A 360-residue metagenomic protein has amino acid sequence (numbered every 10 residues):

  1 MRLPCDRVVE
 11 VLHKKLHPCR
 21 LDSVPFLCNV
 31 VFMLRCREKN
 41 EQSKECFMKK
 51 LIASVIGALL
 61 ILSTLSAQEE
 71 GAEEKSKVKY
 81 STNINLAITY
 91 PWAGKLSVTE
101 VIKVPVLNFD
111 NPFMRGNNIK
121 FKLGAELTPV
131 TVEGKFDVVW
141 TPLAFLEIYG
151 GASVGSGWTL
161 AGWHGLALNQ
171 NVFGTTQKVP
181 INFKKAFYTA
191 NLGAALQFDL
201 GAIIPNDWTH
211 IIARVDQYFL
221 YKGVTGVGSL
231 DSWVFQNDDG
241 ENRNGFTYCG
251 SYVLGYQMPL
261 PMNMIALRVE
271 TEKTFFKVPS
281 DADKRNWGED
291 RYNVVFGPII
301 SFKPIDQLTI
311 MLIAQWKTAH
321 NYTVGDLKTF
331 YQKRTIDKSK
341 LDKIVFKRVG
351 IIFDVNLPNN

Functional and structural regions predicted by a protein language model:
M1-K77, D337-D342, D354-N360: Cleavable N-terminal export/targeting peptides
Q68-P112: Outer-membrane beta-barrel initiation region
E74, V78-S81, F145-G255, K284-Y292 (+3 more regions): Outer-membrane pore/translocation modules
K77-I88, G116-P129, F136, I148-G151 (+2 more regions): Transmembrane beta-strand segments that form the barrel wall of outer-membrane beta-barrel proteins
F109-D110, M114-K120, G134-F136, L143-G151 (+1 more regions): A broadly used, surface-exposed interaction patch
T128-T131, Y292: Short, glycine/acidic-rich beta->alpha junctions
V132-D137, T323-V324: A short acidic (Asp/Glu
L260-M262: Acidic/polar low-complexity scaffolding segments in large eukaryotic proteins
